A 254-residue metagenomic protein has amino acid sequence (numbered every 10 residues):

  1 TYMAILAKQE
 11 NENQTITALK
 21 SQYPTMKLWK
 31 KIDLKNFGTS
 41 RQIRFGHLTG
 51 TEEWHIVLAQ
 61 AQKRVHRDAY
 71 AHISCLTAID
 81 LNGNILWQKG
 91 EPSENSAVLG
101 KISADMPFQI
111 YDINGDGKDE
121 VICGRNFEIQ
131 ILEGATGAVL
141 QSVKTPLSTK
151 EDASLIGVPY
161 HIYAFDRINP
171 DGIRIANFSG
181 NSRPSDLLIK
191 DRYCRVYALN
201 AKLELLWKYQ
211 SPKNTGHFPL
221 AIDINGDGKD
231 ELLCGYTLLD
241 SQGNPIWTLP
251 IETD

Functional and structural regions predicted by a protein language model:
T1-D254: Beta-propeller-forming repeat regions
